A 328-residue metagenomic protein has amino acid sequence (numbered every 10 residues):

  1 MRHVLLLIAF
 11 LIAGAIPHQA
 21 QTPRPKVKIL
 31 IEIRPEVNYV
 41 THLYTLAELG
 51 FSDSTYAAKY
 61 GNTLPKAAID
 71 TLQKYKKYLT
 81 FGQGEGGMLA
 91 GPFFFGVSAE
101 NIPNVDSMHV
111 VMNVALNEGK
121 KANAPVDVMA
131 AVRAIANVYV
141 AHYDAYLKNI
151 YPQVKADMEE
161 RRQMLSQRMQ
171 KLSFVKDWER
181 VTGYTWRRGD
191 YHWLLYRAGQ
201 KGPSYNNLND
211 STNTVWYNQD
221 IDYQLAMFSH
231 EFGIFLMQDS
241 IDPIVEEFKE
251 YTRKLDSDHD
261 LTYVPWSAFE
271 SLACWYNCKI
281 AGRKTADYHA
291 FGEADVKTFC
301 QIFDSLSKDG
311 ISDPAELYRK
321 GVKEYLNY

Functional and structural regions predicted by a protein language model:
V4-A13: Sec-dependent N-terminal signal peptides
I16-A20: Sec/Tat signal peptide C-region and signal peptidase I cleavage site
Q21-H109, I311-A315: N-terminal mature-domain "stem" immediately C-terminal to a signal peptide or N-terminal signal-anchor/transmembrane
K76-V175: Long, mid-chain structured domain cores
I150-N207: Auxiliary, metal-adjacent structural segments of Zn-dependent hydrolase domains
Y223-P243: Active-site recognition of the HExxH zinc-binding catalytic motif
D239-F269: Post-HEXXH active-site segment of zinc metalloproteases
T285-Y328: Pan-zinc metallopeptidase signature
